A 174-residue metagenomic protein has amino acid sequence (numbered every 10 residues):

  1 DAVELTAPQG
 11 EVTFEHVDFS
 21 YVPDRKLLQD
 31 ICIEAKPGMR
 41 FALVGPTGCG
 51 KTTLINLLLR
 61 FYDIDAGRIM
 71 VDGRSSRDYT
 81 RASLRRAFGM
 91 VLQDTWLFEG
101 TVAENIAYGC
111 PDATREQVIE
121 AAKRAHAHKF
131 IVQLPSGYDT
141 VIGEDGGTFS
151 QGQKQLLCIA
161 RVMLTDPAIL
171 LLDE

Functional and structural regions predicted by a protein language model:
V3-E174: ABC-type nucleotide-binding domain
